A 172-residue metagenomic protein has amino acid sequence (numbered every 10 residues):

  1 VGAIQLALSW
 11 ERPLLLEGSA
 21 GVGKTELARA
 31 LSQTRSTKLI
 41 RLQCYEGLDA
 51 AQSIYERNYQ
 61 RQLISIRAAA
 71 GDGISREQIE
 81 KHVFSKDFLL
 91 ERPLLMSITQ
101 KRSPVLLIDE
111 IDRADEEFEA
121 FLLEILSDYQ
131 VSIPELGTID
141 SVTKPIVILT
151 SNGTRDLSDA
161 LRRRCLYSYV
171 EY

Functional and structural regions predicted by a protein language model:
Q5-L6, L63-L106, G137-T138: Conserved alpha-helical scaffold flanking the Walker A/P-loop in AAA+ ATPase domains
W10-L14, R102-P104, P145: Pre-Walker A (Motif I) flank of P-loop NTPase domains
L14-Q62: Walker A/P-loop
S19, E110-I111: P-loop (Walker A) phosphate-binding loop of NTP-binding proteins
T37-R41, S158-Y172: A short helix-turn-beta junction within AAA+ P-loop NTPase domains corresponding to the substrate/partner-engaging
L95, E117-S141: Conserved catalytic/switch belt of AAA+ P-loop NTPases
V105-D109, S132-P134, P145-N152: Structural recognition of the conserved hydrophobic beta-strand(s) that form the central parallel beta-sheet of P-loop
D109-E110, F121: Walker B catalytic acidic pair
